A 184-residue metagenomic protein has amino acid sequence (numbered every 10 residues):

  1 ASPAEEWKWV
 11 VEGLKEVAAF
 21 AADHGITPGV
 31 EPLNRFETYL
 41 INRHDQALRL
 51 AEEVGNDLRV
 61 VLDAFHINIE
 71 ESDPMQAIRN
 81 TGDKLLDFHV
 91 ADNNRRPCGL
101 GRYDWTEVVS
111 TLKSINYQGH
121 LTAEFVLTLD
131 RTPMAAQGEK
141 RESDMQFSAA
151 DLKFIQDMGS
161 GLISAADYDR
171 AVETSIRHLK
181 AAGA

Functional and structural regions predicted by a protein language model:
A1-K8: Glycine-rich tight-turn/loop motif centered on a GG-T
K8-H24, A171-A182: An active-site-proximal structural segment forming one wall of the substrate-binding cleft that immediately precedes
H24-G25, A51: Noncatalytic carbohydrate-binding groove/subsite architecture in carbohydrate-active enzymes
N34, H66: Short active-site segment of divalent metal-dependent hydrolases/proteases that encodes the spacing between
I41-L62, N68-A184: Histidine-acidic metal/acid-base catalytic patches
